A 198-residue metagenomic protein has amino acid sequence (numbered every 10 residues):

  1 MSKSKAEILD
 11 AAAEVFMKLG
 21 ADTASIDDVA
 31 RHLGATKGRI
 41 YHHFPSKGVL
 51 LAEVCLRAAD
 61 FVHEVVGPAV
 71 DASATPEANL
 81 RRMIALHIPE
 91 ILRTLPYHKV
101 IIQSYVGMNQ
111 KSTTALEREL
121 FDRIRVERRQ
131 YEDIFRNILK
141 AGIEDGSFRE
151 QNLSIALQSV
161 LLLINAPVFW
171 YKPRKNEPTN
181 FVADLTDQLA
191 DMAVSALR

Functional and structural regions predicted by a protein language model:
S4-A13, V29, V54-A58, V62 (+2 more regions): Generic hydrophobic, amphipathic alpha-helix propensity
E7, A11, V15-V49, E53: Helix-turn-helix
L9, L51, C55, A59 (+4 more regions): Amphipathic, non-transmembrane alpha-helical scaffold segments
E53, G67-Y97, L157-V160: Hydrophobic alpha-helical connector segments
I88, I134-N137, R149-F169, D184-A196: Hydrophobic alpha-helical segments that form the core of small-molecule binding pockets and/or dimer interfaces
R93-E119: Amphipathic alpha-helical segments used for helix-helix packing
K99-Q103, Q151, K172, T179: Short, hydrophobic secondary-structure boundary micro-motifs
K111-D145, I155-Q158, D184: Amphipathic alpha-helical packing segments from all-alpha helical-bundle domains
